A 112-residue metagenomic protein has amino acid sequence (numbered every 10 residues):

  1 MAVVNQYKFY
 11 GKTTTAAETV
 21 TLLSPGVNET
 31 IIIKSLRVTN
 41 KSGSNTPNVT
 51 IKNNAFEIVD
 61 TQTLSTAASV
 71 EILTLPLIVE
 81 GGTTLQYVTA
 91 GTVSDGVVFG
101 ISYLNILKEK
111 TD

Functional and structural regions predicted by a protein language model:
M1-I31, S35, K41, T89-D112: C-terminal interaction-tip segments
E29, A68, G81-T83, V97: Surface-exposed loop/turn positions
G43-T61: Short, surface-exposed beta-strand/strand-loop-strand elements in extracellular ectodomains
T63-S69: Short proline/glycine- and polar residue-rich coil/turn motifs
V70-P76: Exposed aromatic-hydrophobic patches
L77-V93: Noncatalytic modules at the cell exterior or secretory-pathway interfaces, chiefly beta-strand-rich lectin/adhesion
